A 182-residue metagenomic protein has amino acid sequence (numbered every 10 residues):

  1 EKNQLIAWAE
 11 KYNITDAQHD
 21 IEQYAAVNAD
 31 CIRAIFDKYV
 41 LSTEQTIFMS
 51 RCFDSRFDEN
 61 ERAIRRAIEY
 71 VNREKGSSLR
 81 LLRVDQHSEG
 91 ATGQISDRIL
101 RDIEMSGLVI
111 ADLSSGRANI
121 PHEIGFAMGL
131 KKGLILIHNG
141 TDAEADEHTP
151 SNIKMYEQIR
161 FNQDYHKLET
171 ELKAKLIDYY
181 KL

Functional and structural regions predicted by a protein language model:
E1-E22: Charged interaction/catalytic cores of defense and host-pathogen modules
I14, S77, K132: Short glycine/serine/threonine/alanine-rich loop segments
H19-T92, I99-D102: Conserved N-terminal substructure of TIR/SEFIR domains
S42-Q45, M105, L130, K154: Residue-level preference for short coil/turn positions at secondary-structure junctions
S50, A111-D112, I137-H138: Conserved beta-strand segments of the P-loop GTPase G domain that flank and frequently precede/overlap
Q86-F126, K167-K173: TIR-domain catalytic/interaction hotspot
I120-Y180: Cross-kingdom TIR/SEFIR domain
